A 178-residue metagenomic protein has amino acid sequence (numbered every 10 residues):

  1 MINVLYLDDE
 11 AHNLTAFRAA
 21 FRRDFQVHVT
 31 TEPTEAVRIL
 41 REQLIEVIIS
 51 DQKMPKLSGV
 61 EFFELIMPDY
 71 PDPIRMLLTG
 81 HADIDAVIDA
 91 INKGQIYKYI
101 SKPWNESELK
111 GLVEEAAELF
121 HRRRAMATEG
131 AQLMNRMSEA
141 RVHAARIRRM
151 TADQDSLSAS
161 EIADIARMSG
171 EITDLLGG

Functional and structural regions predicted by a protein language model:
M1-H12, A16-F21, I48-I49: Conserved acidic segment of CheY-like receiver
V29-V47: Acidic, metal-coordinating helix/loop segments flanking the phosphotransfer/catalytic sites of two-component signaling
T31-E32, S58-E61: Acidic catalytic/metal-coordinating carboxylates
R38, V60-D72, D89: Short amphipathic alpha-helix used as the core "switch/output" element in two-component signaling
M54: Receiver (REC) domain active-site loop signature in two-component systems and cognate sites in sensor histidine kinases
L78-T79: Hydrophobic/aromatic residues positioned on beta-strands within the core alpha/beta folds
D83, W104-V113, A117: C-terminal output helix
T128-G178: C-terminal output/effector regions of signal-responsive regulators
